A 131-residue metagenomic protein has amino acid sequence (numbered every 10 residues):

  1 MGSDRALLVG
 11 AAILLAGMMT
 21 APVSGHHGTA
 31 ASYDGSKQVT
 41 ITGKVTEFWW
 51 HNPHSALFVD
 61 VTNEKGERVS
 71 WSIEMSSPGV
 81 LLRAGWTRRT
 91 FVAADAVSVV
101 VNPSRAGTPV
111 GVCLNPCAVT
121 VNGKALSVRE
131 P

Functional and structural regions predicted by a protein language model:
M1-A11: Bacterial N-terminal signal peptides that target proteins for export
V9-A21: Bacterial N-terminal signal peptides
S24-V39: Short boundary/loop segments of OB/S1/cold-shock single-stranded nucleic-acid-binding domains
G43-V45: Conserved hydrophobic positions within beta-strands
H51-V61: Short aromatic-glycine-enriched beta-strand elements
M75-R83: Short, structured beta-strand/loop micro-motifs enriched in basic residues and often containing a Trp
L82-V99: Short nucleic-acid-contacting surface segments enriched for D/E, G, S/T with interspersed K/R
S104-E130: OB-fold/S1-family single-stranded nucleic acid-binding modules
